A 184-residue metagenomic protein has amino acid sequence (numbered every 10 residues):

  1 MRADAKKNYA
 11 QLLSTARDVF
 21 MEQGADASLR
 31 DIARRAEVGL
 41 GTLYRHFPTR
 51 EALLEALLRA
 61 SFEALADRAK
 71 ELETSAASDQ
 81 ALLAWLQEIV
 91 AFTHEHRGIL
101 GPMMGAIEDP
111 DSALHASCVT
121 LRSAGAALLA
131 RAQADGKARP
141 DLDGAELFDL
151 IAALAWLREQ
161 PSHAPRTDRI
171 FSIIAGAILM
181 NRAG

Functional and structural regions predicted by a protein language model:
M1-R34, A52-E55: Basic, helix-initiating cap at the start of DNA-binding domains
E37-F47: Short hydrophobic/aromatic patch on the recognition helix
T49-L54, L65: Short amphipathic alpha-helical segment with a characteristic S/N-K-E followed by hydrophobic residues
A56, K70-H94, P110-A113: Hydrophobic alpha-helical connector segments
R59-A66: Short, basic, alpha-helical segments at the C-terminal edge of helix-turn-helix-like DNA-binding modules
V90-A124, A155-Q160: Short secondary-structure transition hinges
A113-S117, A134-D149, P161-R166: All-alpha amphipathic helical-bundle segments outside canonical DNA-binding/catalytic cores that form hydrophobic
S123, A127-D135, A153, Q160-G184: C-terminal peripheral helix-coil segments that are non-catalytic and often amphipathic
